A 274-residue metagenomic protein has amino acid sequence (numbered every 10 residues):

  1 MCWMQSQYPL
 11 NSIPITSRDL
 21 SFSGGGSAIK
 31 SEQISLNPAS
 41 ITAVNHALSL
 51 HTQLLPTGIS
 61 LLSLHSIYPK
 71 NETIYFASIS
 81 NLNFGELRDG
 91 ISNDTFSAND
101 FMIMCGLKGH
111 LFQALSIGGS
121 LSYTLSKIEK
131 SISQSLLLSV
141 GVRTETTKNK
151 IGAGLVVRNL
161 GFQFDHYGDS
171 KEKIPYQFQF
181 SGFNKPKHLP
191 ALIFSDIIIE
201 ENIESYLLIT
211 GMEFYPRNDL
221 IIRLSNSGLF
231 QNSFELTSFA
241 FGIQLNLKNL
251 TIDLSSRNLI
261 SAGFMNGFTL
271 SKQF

Functional and structural regions predicted by a protein language model:
W3-F274: Subset of outer-membrane beta-barrel
